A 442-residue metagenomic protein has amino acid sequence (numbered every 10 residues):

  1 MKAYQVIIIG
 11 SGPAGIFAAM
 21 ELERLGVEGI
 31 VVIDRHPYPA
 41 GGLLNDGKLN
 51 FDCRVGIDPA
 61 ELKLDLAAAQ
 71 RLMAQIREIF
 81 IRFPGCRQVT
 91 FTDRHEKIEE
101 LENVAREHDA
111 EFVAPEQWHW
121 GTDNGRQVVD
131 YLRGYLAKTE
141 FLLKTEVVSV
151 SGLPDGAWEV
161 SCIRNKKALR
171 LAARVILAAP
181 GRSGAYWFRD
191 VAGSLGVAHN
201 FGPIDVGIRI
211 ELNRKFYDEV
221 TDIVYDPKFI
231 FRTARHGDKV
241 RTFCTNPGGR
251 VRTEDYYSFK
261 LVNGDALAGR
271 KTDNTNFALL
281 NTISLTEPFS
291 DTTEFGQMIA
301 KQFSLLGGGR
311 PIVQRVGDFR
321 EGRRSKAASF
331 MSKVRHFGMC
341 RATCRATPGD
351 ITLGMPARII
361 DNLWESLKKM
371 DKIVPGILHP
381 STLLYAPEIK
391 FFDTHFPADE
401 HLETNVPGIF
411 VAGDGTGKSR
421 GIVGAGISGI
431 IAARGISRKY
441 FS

Functional and structural regions predicted by a protein language model:
M1-I57, E61, F91-S442: Residues forming the flavin
K63-F83: Conserved catalytic/binding loops enriched for acidic/polar residues
F83-F91: Cleavable N-terminal targeting peptides that direct proteins into the secretory/outer-membrane pathway or into
